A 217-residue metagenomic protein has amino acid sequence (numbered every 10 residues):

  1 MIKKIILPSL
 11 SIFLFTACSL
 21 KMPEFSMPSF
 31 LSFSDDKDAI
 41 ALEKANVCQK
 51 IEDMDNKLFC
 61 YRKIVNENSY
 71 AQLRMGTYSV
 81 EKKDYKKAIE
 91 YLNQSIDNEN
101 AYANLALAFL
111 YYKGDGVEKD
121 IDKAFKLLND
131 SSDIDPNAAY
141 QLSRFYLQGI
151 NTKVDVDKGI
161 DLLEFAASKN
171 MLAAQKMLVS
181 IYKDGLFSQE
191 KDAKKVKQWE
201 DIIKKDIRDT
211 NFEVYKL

Functional and structural regions predicted by a protein language model:
M1-K21: Classical Sec-dependent N-terminal signal peptides that target proteins to the secretory pathway
C18-R74, K216: N-terminal leader/linker segments that initiate helical-solenoid repeat arrays
K37, N66-S69, S79, N98-N100 (+6 more regions): Short helix-capping/linker turns of helical repeat alpha-solenoids
C60-Y61, L92, L128, L163 (+1 more regions): Hydrophobic/aromatic packing residues within the alpha-helices of TPR/SEL1-like helical repeat arrays
L73-E81, A106-K113, A139-Q148, V179-D184: Hydrophobic face of amphipathic alpha-helices that form TPR/SEL1-like repeat modules and related alpha-solenoid
I181-L217: Terminal, low-structured helical/coil segments at or just beyond the last alpha-helical repeat
